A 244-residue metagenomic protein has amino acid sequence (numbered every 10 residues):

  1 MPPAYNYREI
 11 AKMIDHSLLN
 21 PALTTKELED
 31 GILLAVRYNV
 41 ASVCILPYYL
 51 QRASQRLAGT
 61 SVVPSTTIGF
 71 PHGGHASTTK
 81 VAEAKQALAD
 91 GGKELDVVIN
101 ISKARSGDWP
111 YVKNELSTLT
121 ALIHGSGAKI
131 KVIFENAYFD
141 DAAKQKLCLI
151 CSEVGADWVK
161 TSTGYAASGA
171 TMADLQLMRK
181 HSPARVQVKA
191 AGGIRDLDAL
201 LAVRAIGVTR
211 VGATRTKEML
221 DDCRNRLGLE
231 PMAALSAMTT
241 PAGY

Functional and structural regions predicted by a protein language model:
P2-Y38, Y48-V188, D196-E218, L229-M232 (+1 more regions): Alpha/beta enzyme core
I45: N-terminal beta-strand-loop-alpha-helix module at the start of alpha/beta ligand-binding or catalytic domains
A191: Short hydrophobic "strand-cap" motifs at the C-terminus of beta-strands
D221-L227: Cell-envelope/ECM-targeting effectors and their regulatory/trafficking segments
